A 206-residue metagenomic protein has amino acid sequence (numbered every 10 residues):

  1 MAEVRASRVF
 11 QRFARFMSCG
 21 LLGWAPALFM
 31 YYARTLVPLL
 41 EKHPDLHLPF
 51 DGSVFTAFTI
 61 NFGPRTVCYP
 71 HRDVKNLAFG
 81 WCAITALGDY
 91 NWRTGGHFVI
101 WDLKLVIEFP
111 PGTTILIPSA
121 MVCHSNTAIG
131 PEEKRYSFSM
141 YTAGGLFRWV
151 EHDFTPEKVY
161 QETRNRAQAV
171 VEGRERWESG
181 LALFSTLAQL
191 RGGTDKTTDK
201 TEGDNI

Functional and structural regions predicted by a protein language model:
M1-S139: Active-site-proximal segments of catalytic enzyme domains that coordinate small-molecule cofactors or metal ions
F79-G80, D89-I206: Catalytic core of Fe(II)/2-oxoglutarate
